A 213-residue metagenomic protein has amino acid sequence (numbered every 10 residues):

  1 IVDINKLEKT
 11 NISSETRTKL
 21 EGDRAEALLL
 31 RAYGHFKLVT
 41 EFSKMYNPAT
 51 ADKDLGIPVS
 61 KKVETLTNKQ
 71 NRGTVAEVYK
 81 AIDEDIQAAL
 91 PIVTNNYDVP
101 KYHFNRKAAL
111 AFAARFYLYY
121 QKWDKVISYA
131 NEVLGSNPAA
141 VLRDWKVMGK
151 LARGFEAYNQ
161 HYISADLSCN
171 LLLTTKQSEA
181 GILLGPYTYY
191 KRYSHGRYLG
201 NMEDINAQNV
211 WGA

Functional and structural regions predicted by a protein language model:
I1-F42, G73, L90-T94: Conserved, well-structured interaction surfaces
S14-R17, T65-V75, P100: Second-shell loop/turn segments in exported
A25-T65: Extended ligand-binding groove/face enriched in aromatic
L28, V78, D85, I92 (+1 more regions): Alpha-helical solenoid repeat scaffolds, predominantly canonical TPR units
A108-Y120: Hydrophobic/aromatic-rich effector regions of fungal transcription factors
K125-A213: Hydrophobic-face positions in mid-chain alpha helices that act as interaction patches
